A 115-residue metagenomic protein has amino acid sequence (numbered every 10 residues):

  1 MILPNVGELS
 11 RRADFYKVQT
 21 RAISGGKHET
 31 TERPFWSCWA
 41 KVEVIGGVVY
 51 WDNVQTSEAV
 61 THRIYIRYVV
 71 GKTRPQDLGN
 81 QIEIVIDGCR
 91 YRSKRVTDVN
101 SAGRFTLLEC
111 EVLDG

Functional and structural regions predicted by a protein language model:
M1-D14: N-terminal intrinsically disordered, low-complexity, charge/repeat-rich segments that act as generic
V6, R21-A22, H28-G115: Short, conserved turn/kink motifs that form compact alpha/beta structural patches or helix kinks used as
